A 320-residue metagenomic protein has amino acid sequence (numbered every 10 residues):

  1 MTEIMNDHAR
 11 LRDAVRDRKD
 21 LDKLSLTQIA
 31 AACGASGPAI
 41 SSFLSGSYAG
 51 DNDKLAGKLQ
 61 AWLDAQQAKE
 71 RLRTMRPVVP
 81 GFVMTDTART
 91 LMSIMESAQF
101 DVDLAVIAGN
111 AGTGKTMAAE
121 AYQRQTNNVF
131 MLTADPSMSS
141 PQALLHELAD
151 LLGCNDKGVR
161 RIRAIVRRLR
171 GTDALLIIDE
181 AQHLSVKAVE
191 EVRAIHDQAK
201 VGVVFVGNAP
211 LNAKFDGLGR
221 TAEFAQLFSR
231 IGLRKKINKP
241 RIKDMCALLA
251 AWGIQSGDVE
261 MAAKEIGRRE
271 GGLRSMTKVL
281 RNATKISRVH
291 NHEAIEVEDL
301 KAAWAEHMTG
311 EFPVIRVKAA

Functional and structural regions predicted by a protein language model:
M1-P38, S42-G57, A61, A65-A68 (+1 more regions): C-terminal alpha-helical "lid" subdomain
A68-M84: Conserved adenine-nucleotide phosphate-binding loops and their immediately adjacent elements
F82-Q99: Pre-Walker A adenine-sensing motif
Q99-A121, P136-S137: Walker A/P-loop nucleotide-binding motif
V106-A111, I195-E223: Sensor-1/coupling segment of RecA-like P-loop NTPase cores
T126-S137: Conserved catalytic segments around the Walker B and adjacent sensor/switch elements of P-loop NTPase domains
N128, L218-N238: A short helix-turn-beta junction within AAA+ P-loop NTPase domains corresponding to the substrate/partner-engaging
S140-L144, C154-E191, G202-V204, P240-L248 (+4 more regions): Mid-core helix/loop region of P-loop NTP-binding domains shared across ATPases and GTPases
